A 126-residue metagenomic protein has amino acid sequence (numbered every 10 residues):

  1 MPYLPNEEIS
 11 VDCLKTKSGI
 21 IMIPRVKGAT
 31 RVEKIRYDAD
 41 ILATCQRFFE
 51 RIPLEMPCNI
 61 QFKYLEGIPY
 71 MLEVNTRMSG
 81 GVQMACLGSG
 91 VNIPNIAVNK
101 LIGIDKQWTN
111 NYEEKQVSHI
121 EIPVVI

Functional and structural regions predicted by a protein language model:
M1-P53, K63-Y64, I68-Y70: Phosphate-binding site of ATP-dependent enzymes
P5, K106-N111: A short alpha-helix-loop-beta-strand transition element characteristic of N-terminal alpha/beta dinucleotide-binding
G19, M56, D105-K106: Secondary-structure boundary/capping signal
I35, M78-N95: ATP-dependent carboxylate-activation loops
E50, L87, N99-K100: Short polybasic/polar patches that bind polyanions
I52-A85, N110, E114-H119, V124: Conserved metal-phosphate-binding beta-hairpin within the catalytic cores of diverse ATP-dependent phosphoryl-transfer
P94-Q107: Internal hydrophobic alpha-helix adjacent to the cofactor/substrate pocket in enzyme cavities
